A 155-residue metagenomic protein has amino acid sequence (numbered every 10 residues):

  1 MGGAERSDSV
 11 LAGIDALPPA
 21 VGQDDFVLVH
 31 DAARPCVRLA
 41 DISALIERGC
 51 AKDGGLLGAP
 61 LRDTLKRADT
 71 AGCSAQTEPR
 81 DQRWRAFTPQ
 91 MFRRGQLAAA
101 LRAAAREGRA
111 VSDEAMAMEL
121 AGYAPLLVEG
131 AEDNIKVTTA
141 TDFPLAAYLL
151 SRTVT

Functional and structural regions predicted by a protein language model:
M1-Q23: Short phosphate-binding loop-to-helix
R6, A32-C36: Acidic metal-phosphate-binding loop of nucleotide-sugar-dependent transferases
G13, H30-D31, P60, R93 (+1 more regions): Residue-level signal for inorganic ion chemistry
V27: Short aromatic/hydrophobic "clamp" motif used to bind/position activated sugar donors
C36-L126, T155: Conserved core of the sugar-phosphate nucleotidyltransferase
P60-D63, E132, T141: Glycine-rich beta-alpha junction loops
L126-D133: Catalytic beta-strand/loop signature of glycosyltransferases that borders the donor
N134-T155: Hydrophobic helical membrane-anchoring modules
